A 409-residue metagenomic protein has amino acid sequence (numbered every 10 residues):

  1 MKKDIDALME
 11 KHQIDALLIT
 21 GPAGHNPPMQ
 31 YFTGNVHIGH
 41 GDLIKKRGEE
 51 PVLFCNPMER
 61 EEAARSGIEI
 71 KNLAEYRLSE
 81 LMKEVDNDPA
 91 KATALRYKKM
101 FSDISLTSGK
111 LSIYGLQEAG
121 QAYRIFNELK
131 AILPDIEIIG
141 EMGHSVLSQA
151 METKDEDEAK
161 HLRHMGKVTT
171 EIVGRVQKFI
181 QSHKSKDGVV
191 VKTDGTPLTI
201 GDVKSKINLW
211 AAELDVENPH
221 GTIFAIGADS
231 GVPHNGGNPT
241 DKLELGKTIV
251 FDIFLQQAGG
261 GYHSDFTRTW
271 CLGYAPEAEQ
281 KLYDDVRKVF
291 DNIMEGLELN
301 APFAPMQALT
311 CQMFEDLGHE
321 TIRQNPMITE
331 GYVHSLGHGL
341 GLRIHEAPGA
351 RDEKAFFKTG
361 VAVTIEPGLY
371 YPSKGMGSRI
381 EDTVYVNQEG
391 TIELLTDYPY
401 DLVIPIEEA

Functional and structural regions predicted by a protein language model:
M1-A409: Active-site neighborhoods and metal-handling regions in enzymes and metal-associated proteins
